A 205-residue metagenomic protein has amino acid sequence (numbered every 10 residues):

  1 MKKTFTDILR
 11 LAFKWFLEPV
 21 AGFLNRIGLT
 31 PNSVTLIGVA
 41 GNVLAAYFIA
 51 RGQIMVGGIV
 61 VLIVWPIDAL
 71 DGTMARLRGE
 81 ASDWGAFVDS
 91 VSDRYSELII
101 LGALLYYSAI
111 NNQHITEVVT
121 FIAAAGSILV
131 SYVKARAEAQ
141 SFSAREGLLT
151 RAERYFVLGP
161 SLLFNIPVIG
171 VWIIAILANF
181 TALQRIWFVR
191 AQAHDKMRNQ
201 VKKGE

Functional and structural regions predicted by a protein language model:
M1-A21, S90-E205: A feature for the membrane-embedded catalytic helix bundles of lipid/isoprenoid biosynthetic enzymes
E18-T30: Cytosolic juxtamembrane amphipathic/interface segments immediately preceding and feeding into a transmembrane helix
G28, F48-G52, A103, L163-F164: Helix-loop junctions at the membrane-solvent interface of multi-pass transporters, primarily the C-terminal
S33-W84, H114-A125, P167-I176: Membrane-embedded alpha-helical segments that form the functional core of polytopic membrane enzymes, especially those
